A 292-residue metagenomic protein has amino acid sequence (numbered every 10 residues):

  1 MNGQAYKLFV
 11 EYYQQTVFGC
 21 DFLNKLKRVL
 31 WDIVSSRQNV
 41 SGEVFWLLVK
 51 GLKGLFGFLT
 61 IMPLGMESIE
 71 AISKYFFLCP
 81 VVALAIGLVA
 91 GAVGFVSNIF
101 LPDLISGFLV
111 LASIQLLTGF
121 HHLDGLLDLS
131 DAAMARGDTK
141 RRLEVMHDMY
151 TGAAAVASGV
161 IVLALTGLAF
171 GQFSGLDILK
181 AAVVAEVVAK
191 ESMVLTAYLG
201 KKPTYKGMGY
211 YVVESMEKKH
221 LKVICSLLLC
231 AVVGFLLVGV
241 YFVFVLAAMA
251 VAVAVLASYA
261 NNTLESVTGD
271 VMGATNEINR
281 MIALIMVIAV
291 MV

Functional and structural regions predicted by a protein language model:
F9, G19, N24-S113: Topogenic membrane-insertion module of multi-pass membrane proteins
P63-E67, H121, R141, V194-T204 (+1 more regions): C-terminal ends of transmembrane helices
E67-K74, R142-T151, P203-V213, L236-L237: Short juxtamembrane and helix-loop transition motifs at transmembrane-helix boundaries in membrane proteins
K74-A90, A132-D177, A181-A182, K219-F235 (+1 more regions): Multi-pass membrane catalytic core of lipid/isoprenoid biosynthesis enzymes
F77-S130, L179-A185, Y241-N262: Membrane-embedded alpha-helical segments that form the functional core of polytopic membrane enzymes, especially those
V110-T151, A257-N279: Acidic (Asp/Glu-rich) catalytic motifs at the cytosolic membrane interface
A135, E191-C225, L264-V267: Solvent-exposed interhelical
